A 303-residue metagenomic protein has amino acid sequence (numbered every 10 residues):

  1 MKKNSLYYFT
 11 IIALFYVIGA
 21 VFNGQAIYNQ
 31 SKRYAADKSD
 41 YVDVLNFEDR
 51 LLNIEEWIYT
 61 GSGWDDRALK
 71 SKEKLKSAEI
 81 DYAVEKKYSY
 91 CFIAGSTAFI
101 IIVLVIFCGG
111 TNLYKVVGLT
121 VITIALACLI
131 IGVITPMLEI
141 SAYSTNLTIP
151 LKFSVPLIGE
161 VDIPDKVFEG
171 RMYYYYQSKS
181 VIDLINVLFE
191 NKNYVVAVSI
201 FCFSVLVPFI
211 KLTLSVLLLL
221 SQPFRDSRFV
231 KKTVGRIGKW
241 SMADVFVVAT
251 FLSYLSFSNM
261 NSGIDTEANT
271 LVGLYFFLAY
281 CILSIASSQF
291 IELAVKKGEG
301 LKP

Functional and structural regions predicted by a protein language model:
K2-P303: Long C-terminal interaction/binding lobes of large macromolecular proteins
